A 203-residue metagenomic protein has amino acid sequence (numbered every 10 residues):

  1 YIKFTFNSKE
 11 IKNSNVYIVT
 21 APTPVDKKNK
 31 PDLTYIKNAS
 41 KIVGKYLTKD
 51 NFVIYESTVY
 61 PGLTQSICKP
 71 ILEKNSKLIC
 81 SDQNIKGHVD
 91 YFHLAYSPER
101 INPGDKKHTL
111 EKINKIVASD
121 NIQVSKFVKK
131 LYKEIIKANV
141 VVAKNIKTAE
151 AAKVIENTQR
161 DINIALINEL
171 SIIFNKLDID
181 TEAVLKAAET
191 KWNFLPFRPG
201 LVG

Functional and structural regions predicted by a protein language model:
Y1-G203: Structural/interface elements that position substrates and couple domains in central-metabolism enzymes
